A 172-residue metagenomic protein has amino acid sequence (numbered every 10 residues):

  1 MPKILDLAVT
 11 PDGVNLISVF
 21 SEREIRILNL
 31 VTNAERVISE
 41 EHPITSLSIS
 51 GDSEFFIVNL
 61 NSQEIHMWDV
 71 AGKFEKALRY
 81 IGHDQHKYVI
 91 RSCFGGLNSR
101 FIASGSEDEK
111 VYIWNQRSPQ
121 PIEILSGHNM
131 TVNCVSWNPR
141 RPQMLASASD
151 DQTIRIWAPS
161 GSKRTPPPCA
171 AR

Functional and structural regions predicted by a protein language model:
M1-R36: Solenoidal tandem-repeat scaffolds enriched in leucines and small polar residues
M1-V9, H42-I49, H86-F94, M130-S136: Canonical WD40 repeat/beta-propeller blade segments in eukaryotic WD-repeat proteins
A8-G13, S48-E54, C93-S99, G105 (+1 more regions): Loop/turn segments within WD40 beta-propeller blades
D12-R26, T45, S50-W68: Eukaryotic assembly scaffold/adaptor repeat-domain signature, activating on surface loops/turns that link repeats
V19-E22, N59-S62, S104-D108, S147-D151: Conserved strand-to-loop turn within each blade of WD40 beta-propeller repeats
I25-N29, I65-V70, V111-N115, V135 (+1 more regions): WD40-repeat beta-propellers
S39-T45, F56-L60, M67-W68, G72 (+1 more regions): Membrane-interfacial loop- and helix-cap regions that link adjacent transmembrane helices in polytopic membrane proteins
L78-I90, N98-R100, E109-K110, S118-R172: Terminal intrinsically disordered, low-complexity extensions flanking WD-repeat/beta-propeller proteins
